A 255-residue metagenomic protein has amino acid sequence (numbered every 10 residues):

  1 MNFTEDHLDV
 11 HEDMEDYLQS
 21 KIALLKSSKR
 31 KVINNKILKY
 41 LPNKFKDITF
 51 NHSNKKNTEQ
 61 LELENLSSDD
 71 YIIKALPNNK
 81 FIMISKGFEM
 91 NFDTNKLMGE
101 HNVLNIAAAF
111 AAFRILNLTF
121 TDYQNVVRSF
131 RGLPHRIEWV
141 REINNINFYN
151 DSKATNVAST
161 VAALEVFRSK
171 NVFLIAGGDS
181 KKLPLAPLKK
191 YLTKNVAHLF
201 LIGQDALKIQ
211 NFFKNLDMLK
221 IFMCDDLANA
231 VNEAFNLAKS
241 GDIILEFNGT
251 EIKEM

Functional and structural regions predicted by a protein language model:
N2-F148, Q210-F213, M218-K220: Acidic, Mg2+-coordinating active-site environments of NTP-dependent enzymes
A111-T121, N125-H135, W139-M255: ATP-dependent carboxylate-amine ligase
